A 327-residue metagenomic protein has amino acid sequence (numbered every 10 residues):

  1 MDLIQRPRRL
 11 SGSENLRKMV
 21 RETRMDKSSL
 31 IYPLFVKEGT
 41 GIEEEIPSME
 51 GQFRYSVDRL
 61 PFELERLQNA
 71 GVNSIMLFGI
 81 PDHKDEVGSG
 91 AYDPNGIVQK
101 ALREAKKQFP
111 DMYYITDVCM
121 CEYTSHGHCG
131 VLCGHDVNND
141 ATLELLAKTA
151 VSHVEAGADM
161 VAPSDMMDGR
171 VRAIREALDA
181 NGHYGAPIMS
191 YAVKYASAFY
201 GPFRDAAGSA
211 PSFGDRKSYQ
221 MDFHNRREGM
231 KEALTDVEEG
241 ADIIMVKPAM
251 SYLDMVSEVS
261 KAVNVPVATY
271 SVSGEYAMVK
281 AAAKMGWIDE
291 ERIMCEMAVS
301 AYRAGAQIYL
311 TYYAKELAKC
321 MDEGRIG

Functional and structural regions predicted by a protein language model:
M1-R21: N-terminal amphipathic/basic leader segments beginning at the initiator methionine
S13, D26-I31, K37-G327: Alpha/beta enzyme core
